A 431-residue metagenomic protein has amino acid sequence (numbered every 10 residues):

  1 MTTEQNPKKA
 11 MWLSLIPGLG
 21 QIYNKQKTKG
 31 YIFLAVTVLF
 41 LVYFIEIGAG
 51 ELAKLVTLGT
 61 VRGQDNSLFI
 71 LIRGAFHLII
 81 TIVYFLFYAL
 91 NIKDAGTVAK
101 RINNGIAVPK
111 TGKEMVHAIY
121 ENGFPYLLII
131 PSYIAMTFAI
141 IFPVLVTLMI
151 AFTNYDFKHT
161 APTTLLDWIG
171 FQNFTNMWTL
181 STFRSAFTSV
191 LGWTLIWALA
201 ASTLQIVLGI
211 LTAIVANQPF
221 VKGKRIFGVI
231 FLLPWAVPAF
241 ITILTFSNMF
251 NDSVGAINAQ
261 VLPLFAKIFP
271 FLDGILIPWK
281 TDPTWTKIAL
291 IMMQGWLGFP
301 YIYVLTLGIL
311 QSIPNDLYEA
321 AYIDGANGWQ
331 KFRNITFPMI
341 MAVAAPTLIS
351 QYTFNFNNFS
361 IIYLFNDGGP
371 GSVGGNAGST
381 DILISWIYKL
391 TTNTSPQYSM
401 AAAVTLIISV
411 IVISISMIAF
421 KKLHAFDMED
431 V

Functional and structural regions predicted by a protein language model:
M1-A10, T28, I32-E121: Transmembrane helix recognition focused on a "late"/terminal membrane span
E4, K8-A10, L15, L199 (+2 more regions): Generic hydrophobic-segment detector
K9-P17, Q205-I206, I210: Central hydrophobic cores of alpha-helical transmembrane segments in multi-pass inner-membrane proteins across all
L15, V38-L41, L78-I92, Y133 (+3 more regions): Hydrophobic alpha-helical transmembrane segments of multipass integral membrane proteins
I16-V36, E121-I129, G228-P234: Alpha-helical transmembrane segments and their helix-start/interface "positive-inside/aromatic belt" motifs in integral
I45-L55, V61, F124-V431: A structural signal for multi-pass alpha-helical bundles of membrane permease subunits that mediate small-molecule
